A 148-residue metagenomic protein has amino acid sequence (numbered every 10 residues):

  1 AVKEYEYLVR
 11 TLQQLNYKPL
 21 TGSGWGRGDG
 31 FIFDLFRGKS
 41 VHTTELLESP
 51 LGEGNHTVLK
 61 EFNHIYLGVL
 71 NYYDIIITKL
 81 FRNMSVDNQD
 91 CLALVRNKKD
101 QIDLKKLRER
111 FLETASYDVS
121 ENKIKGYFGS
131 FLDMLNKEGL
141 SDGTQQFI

Functional and structural regions predicted by a protein language model:
A1-I148: Compositionally biased terminal segments of proteins
